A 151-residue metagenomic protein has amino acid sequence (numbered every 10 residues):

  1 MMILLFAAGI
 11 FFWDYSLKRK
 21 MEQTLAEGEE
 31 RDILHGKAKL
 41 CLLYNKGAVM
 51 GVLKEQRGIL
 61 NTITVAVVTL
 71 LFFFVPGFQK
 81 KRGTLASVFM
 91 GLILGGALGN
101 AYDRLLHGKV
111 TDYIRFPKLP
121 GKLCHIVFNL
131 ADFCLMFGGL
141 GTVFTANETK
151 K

Functional and structural regions predicted by a protein language model:
M1-K151: Alpha-helical transmembrane bundles and membrane-interface segments of multipass inner-membrane proteins
